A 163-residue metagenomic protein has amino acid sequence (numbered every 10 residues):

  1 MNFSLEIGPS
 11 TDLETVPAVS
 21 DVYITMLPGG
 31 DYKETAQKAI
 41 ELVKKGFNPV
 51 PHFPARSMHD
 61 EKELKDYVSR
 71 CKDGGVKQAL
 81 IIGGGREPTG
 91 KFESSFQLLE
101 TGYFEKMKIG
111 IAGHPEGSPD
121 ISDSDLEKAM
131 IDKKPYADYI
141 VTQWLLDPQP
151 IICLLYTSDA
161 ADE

Functional and structural regions predicted by a protein language model:
M1-D123: Active-site beta->alpha loop and helix N-cap motifs at the rims of alpha/beta catalytic domains
P51, K133-Y136: Conserved, mostly hydrophobic/aromatic
H59-D60, E87-E93, T142-L155: Active-site glycine- and acidic-residue-rich loops that bind and position anionic ligands or nucleotide-like cofactors
G110-A112, I140-Q143: Short, conserved beta-strand edge motifs with alternating hydrophobic and charged residues
S122-D125, Y136, Q143-P150: Alpha-helix N-cap/loop-to-helix boundary motif
K128-A129: Catalytic cores of alpha/beta
Y156-E163: Conserved small/polar residues in nucleotide/adenosyl-binding loops
